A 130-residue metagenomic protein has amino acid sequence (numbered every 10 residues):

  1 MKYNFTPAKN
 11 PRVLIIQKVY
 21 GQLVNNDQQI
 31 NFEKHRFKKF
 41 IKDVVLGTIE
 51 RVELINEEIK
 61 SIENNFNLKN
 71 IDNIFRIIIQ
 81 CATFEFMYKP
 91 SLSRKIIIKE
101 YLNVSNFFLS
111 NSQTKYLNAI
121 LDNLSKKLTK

Functional and structural regions predicted by a protein language model:
M1-F107, I120-K130: N-terminal interaction/assembly modules
L109-Q113: Short solvent-exposed coil/turn linkers within tandem alpha-helical repeat scaffolds
L117: Residue-level signal for inorganic ion chemistry
